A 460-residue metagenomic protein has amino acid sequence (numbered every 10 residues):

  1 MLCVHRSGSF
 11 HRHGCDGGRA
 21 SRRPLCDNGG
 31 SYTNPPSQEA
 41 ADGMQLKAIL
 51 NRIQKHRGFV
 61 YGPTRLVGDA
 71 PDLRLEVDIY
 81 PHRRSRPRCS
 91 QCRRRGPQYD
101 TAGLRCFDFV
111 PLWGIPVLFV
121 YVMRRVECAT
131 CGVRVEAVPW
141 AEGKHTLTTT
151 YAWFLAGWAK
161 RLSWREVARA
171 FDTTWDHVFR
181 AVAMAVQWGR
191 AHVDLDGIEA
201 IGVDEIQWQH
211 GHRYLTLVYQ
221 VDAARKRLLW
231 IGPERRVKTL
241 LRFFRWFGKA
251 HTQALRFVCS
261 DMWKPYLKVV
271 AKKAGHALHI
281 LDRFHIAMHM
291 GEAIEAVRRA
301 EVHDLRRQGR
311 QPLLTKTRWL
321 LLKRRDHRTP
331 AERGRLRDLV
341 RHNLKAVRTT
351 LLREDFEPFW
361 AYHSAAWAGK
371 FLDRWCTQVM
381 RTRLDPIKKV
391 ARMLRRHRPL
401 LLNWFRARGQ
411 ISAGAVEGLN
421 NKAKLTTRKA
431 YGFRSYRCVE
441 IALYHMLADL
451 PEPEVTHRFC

Functional and structural regions predicted by a protein language model:
L2, L25-V133: Short, conserved DNA-binding cores of transcription-related domains
L2-H11: Extreme N-terminal basic, low-complexity initiation segments that serve as generic localization/processing leaders
G17, V77, C89, C128 (+6 more regions): Short, conserved catalytic/metal-binding motifs centered on acidic residues
R23-P36, R86, Q91, P97 (+6 more regions): Acidic/histidine-rich catalytic cores and adjacent linkers of DNA breakage/strand-transfer/modification proteins
C26-D27, S31-N34, R93-H212, T252-Q253: Short, positively charged, Gly/Tyr-enriched micro-motifs that form contact patches at catalytic or ligand/partner
P36-E76, P81, T150, A170-D282: Long C-terminal interaction/binding lobes of large macromolecular proteins
K144-F154, W230-P233, L255-R256, K388-R392 (+1 more regions): Acidic, glycine-enriched active-site microenvironments
I286-R306: Short alpha-helix plus adjacent loop in nuclease-associated cores
